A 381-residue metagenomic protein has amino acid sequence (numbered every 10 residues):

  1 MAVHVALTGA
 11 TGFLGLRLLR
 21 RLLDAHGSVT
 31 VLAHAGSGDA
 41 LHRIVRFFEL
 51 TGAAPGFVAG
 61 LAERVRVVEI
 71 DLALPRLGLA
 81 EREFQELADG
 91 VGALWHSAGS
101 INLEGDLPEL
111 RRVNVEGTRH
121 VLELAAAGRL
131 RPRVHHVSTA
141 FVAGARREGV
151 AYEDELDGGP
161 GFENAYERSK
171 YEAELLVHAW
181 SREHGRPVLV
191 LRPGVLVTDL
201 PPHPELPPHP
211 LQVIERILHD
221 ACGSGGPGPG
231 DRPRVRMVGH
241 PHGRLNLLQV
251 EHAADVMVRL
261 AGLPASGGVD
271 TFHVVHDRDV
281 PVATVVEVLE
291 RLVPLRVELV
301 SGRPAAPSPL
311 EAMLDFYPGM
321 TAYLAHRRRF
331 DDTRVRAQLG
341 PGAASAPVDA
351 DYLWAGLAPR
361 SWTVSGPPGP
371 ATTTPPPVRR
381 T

Functional and structural regions predicted by a protein language model:
M1-A93, S97: N-terminal Rossmann/SDR dinucleotide-binding element
H4, T30, D332-T381: Amphipathic terminal alpha-helices
A93-A98, E104-R112, E116-A165, L189 (+1 more regions): Conserved Rossmann-fold NAD(P)-dependent oxidoreductase catalytic core, especially the SDR/UDP-sugar
G161-G194: Active-site Tyr-X1-5-Lys
S181-R244, V250-D255: NAD(P)-dependent short-chain dehydrogenase/reductase
L196-P201, M237-R244, D270-V280, E290 (+1 more regions): Glycine-rich Rossmann NAD(P)(H)-binding loop
D220-G228, R234, R303-A344, R379: A hydrophobic C-terminal alpha-helical subdomain
V256-G319, L357, T363-T381: Mid/C-terminal beta-alpha module of Rossmann-like enzyme folds, strongest in SDR-family dehydrogenases/epimerases
